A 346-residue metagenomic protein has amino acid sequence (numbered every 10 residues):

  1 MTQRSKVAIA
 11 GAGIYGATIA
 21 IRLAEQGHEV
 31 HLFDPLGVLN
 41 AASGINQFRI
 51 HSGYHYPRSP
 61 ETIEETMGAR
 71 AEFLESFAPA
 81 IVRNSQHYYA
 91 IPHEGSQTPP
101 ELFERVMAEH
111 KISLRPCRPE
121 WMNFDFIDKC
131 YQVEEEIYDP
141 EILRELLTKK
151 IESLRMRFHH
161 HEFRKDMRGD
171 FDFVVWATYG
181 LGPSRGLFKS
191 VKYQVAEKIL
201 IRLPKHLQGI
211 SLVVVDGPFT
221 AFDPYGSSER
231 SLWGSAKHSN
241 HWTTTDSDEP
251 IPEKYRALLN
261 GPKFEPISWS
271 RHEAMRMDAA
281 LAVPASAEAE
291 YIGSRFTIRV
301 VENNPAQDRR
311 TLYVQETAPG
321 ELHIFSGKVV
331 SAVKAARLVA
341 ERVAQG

Functional and structural regions predicted by a protein language model:
S5-H31: N-terminal Rossmann-like FAD-binding beta1-loop-alpha1 element of flavoenzymes
E25-G44: Glycine-rich FAD pyrophosphate-binding loop
N40, F173-G217, Y225-S231, S239 (+2 more regions): Central helical "cap/lid" subdomain
Q47-M122, F126-K129: Dinucleotide-binding Rossmann-like beta1-alpha1 core, especially the glycine-rich loop that anchors the ADP
I81-I91, L114-R157, A318-S326: Helix-loop-beta segment of a Rossmann-like dinucleotide-binding subdomain
Y131-F173, A177-P183, A332-A340: Helical element adjacent to the flavin cofactor pocket in flavoenzyme catalytic cores
S228, H241-W242, D246-I298: Flavin-binding catalytic cores
A280-G346: C-terminal catalytic lobe of FAD-dependent flavoproteins
